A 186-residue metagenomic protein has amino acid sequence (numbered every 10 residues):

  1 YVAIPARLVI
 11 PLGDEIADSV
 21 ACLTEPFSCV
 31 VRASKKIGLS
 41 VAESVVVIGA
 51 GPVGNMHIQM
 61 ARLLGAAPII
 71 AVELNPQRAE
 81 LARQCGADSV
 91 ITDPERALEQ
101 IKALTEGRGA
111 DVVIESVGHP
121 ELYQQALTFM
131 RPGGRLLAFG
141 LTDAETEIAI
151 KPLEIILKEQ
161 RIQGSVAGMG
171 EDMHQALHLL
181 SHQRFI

Functional and structural regions predicted by a protein language model:
Y1, C22, V46, A50 (+4 more regions): Glycine- and other small-residue-rich loops at beta-strand/loop junctions that grip anionic moieties
Y1-V9: Glycine-rich phosphate/adenylate-binding loop and adjacent beta-alpha elements of nucleotide- or dinucleotide-binding
L8-D18, A79, K158-E159: Glycine/charged-rich beta-loop-alpha catalytic/anionic-binding loops adjacent to active sites
V9, F27-V30, G54, A110 (+2 more regions): A general structural signal for well-ordered alpha-helical segments in protein cores
I10, V46, I70, I91 (+2 more regions): Structural detector of well-ordered beta-strand residues that form the stable sheet scaffold of enzyme domains
A17-E95: Mid-domain Rossmann-like dinucleotide-binding core that forms the NAD(H)/NADP(H) cofactor-binding site
I37, E80-L81, C85-E159: Glycine-rich cofactor phosphate-binding loops and adjacent beta1-alpha1 units of small-molecule cofactor enzyme domains
K102-A103, A144-I186: C-terminal substrate-binding/catalytic core of Rossmann-like NAD(P)-dependent dehydrogenases/reductases
